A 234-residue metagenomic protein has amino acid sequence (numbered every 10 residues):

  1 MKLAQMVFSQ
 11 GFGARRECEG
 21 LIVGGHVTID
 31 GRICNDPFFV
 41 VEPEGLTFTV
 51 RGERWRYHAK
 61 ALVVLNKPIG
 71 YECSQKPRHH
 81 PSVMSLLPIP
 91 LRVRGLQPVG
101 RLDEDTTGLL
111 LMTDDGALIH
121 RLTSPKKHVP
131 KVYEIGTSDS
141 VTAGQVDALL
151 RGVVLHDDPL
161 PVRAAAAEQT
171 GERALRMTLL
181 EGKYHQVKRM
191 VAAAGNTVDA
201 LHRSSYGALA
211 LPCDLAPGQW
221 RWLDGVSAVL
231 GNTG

Functional and structural regions predicted by a protein language model:
M1-G234: Basic, flexible Lys/Arg- and Gly-enriched helix-loop patches that mediate nucleic-acid binding at interfaces with rRNA
